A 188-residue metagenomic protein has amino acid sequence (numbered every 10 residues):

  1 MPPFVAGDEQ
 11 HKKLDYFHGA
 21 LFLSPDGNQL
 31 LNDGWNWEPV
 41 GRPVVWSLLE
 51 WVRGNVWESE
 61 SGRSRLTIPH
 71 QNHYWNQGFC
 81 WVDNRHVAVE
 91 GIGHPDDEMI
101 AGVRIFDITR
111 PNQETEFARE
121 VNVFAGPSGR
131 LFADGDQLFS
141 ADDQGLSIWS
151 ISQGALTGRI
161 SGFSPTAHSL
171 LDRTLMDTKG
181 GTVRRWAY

Functional and structural regions predicted by a protein language model:
M1-D15, V56-H73: Surface-exposed loop and turn segments in beta-propeller and other repeat-based domains that flank or scaffold
L21-N28, G78-H86, R130-D136, A167-D172: Blade-terminus and WD-like Trp-Asp/Gly-His loop motifs, strongest in beta-propeller folds
N32-W37, R85-D97, F139-Q144, D177-T182: Beta-strand C-termini and the immediately following turn/loop, strongest in propeller blades
E38-W46, D96-I105, D143-W149, G181-A187: Structural motif
S47-W57, I108-N112, Y188: Short loop/turn segments immediately following beta-strands, especially the blade-tip and inter-blade linker loops
G62-E116: C-terminal amphipathic alpha-helical segment
R65-N72, E116-A133, Q153-D172: Conserved blade-ending motifs and adjacent loop-strand segments that build the rim/top face of beta-propeller domains
L170-Y188: Blade-level signature of beta-propeller repeat domains, shared across WD40, Kelch, NHL, RCC1 and BNR/Asp-box propellers
